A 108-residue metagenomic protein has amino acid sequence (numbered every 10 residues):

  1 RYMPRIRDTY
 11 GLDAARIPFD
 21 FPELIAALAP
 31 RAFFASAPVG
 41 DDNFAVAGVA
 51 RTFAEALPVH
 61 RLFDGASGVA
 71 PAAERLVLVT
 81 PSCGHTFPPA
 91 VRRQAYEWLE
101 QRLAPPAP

Functional and structural regions predicted by a protein language model:
R1-L24, A45-F53, V59-A70: Mobile cap/lid helix-loop segments that gate and shape the active-site cleft of serine hydrolases
M3-R7, A35, V39, L78: Generic signal for short, ordered secondary-structure residues within or immediately flanking folded domains
I6-A29, C83-Q101: A broadly tuned preference for mixed-charge, low-complexity surface segments
I25-A29, S36, T52, A56-V59 (+1 more regions): Small-side-chain structural scaffolding
A27-F33, A72-R75: Short, proline-enriched alpha-helix->beta-strand connector loops that line the catalytic pocket of alpha/beta-hydrolase
A29-V46, P81-G84: Conserved strand-to-loop "acid loop" that flanks and positions the catalytic carboxylate
A54-E55, H60-P108: C-terminal catalytic histidine-bearing segment of alpha/beta-hydrolase fold enzymes
